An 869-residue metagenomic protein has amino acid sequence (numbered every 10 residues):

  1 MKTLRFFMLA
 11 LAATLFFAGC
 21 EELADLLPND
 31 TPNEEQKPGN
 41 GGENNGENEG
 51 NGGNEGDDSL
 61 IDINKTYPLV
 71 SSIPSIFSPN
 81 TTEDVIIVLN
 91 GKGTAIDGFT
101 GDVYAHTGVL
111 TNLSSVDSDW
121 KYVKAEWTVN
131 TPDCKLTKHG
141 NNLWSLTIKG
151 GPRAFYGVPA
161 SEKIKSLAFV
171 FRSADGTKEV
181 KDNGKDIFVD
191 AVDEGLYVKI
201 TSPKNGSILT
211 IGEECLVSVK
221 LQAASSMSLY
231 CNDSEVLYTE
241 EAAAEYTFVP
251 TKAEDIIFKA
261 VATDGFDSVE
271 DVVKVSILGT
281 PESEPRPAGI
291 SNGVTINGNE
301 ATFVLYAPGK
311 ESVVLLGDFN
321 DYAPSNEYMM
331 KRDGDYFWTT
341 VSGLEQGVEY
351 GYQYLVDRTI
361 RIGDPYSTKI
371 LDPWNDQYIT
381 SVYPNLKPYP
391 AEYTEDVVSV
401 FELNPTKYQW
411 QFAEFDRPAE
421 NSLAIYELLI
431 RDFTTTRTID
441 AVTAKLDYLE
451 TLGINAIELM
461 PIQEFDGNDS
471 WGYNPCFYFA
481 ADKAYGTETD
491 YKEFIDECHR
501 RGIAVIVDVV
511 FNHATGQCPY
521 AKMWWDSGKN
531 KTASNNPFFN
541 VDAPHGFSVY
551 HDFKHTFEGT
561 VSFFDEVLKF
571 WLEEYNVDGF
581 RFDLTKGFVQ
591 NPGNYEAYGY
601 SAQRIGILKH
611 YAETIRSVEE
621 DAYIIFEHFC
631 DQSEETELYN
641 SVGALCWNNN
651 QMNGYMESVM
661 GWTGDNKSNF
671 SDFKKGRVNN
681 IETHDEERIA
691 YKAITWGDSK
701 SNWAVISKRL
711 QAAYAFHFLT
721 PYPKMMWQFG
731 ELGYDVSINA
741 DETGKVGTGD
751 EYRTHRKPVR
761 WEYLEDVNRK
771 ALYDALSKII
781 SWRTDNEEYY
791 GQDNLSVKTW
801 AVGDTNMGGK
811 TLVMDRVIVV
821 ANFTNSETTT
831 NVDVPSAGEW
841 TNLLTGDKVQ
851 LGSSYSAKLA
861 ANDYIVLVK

Functional and structural regions predicted by a protein language model:
T14-S72, V272: Bacterial Sec-dependent N-terminal signal peptides
G56-S78, D190-T210: Short, compositionally biased P/S/T/A/G/V-rich stretches that sit at domain boundaries
D102-A160, G176-N183, L237-A242, V294-N297 (+2 more regions): Aromatic-rich carbohydrate-binding modules that target alpha-glucans
S276-V313, G363-S422: Basic K/R-rich, polyanion-interacting modules in nucleoproteins and related proteins
E282-E284, G334, Q463, W471-N474 (+8 more regions): Active-site-proximal helices and loops of the catalytic beta/alpha 8
I370-N375, I379, P384-N385, Y389 (+3 more regions): Substrate-binding/active-site clefts of carbohydrate-active enzymes
G852-K869: C-terminal beta-strand-rich structural cap/linker in extracellular carbohydrate-active enzymes
